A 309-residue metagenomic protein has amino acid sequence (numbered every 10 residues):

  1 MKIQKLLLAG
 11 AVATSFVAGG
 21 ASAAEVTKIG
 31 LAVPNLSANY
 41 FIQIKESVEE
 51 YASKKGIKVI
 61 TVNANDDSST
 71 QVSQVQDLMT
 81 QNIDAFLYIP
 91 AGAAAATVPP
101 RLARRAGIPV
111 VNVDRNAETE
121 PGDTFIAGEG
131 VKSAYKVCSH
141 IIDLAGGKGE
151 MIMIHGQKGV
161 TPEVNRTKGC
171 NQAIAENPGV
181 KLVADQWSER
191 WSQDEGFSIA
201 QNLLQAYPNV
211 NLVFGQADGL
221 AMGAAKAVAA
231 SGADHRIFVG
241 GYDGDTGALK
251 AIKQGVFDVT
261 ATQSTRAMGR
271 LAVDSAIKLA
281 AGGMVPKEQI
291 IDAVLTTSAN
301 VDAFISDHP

Functional and structural regions predicted by a protein language model:
K2-L7, A11, S15-A18, A23-P309: A residue-level marker of the well-folded mature domains of exported/periplasmic proteins
